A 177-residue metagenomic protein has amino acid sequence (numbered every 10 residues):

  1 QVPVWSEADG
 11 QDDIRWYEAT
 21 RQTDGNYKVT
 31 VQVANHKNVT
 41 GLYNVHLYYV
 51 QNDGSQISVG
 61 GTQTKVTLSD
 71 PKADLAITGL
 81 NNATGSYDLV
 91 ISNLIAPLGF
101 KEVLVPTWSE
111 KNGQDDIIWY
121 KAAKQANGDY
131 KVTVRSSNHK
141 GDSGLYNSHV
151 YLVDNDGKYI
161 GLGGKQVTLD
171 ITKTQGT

Functional and structural regions predicted by a protein language model:
Q1-W5, D12-D24, Q63, L104-P106 (+2 more regions): Solvent-exposed serine/threonine-rich low-complexity stretches and specific carbohydrate-binding patches
P3, N44-V50, P106, N147-V153: Extracellular recognition modules
W5-E7, S92-P97, W108: Acidic, Ser/Thr
R15, Q22-V33, V39, Q125-S136: Aromatic sugar-binding surface patches on proteins that engage polysaccharides or sugar-phosphate polymers
H36-Y43, H139-Y146: Short glycine/proline/serine/threonine-rich loop/turn segments at secondary-structure transition edges
V50-Q56, V153-Y159: Short, solvent-exposed loop/turn segments at the edges of extracellular beta-sandwich modules
T62-P71, K165-G176: Flexible, low-complexity linkers/stalks enriched in Thr/Pro that connect modular domains
G85-V90: Structural beta-strand segments of beta-rich domains
